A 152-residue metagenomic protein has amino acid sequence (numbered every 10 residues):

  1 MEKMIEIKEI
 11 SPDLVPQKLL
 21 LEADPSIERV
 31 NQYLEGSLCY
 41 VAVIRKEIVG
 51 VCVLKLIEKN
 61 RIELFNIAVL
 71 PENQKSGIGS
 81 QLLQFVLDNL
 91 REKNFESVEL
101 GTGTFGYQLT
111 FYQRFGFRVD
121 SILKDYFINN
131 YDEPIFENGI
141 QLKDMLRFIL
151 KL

Functional and structural regions predicted by a protein language model:
M1-P12, L146, L152: Conserved N-terminal entry element of GNAT/NAT acetyltransferase domains
I5-N66, L70-P71: Acetyl-CoA-dependent GNAT
S37, L142-R147: Short hydrophobic/aromatic beta-strand or adjacent loop that forms the aromatic wall/cage of a ligand/substrate-binding
N60, E96, R118: Short acidic/polar active-site loop segments enriched in Thr and Asp
E63, A68, G77, E99 (+1 more regions): Conserved beta-strand segments that form the floor/walls of ligand-binding pockets within enzyme and binding domains
K75-D88, R114: Conserved acetyl-CoA-binding loop-helix of GNAT-fold acetyltransferases
L90-G103: Conserved GNAT acetyl-CoA-binding A-motif
E99-G101, Q113, R118-G139: Conserved catalytic-core motifs of GNAT/GCN5-like acyltransferases
